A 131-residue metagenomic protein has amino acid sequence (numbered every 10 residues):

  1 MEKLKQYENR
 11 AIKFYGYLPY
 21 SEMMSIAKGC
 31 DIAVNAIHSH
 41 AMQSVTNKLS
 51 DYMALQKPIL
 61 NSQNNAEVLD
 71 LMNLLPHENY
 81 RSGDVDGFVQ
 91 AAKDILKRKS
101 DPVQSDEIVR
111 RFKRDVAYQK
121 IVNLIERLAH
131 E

Functional and structural regions predicted by a protein language model:
M1-M24: Nucleotide-activated donor-binding/catalytic signature segment of Leloir-type glycosyltransferases, i.e., the conserved
L4-Y7, L69-M72, S105: Short loop/helix-cap segments at secondary-structure boundaries that form the rim of catalytic
K5-E8, M53, E78-N79: Short, hinge-like loop/turn segments at secondary-structure boundaries
P19-S25, A33-D51, L60-D70: Nucleotide-sugar-dependent
D31, Q56-K57: A short alpha->beta transition loop at the rim of the catalytic pocket in nucleotide-sugar-dependent
N47, Q56, L69-N79, G83: Acidic, glycine-centered active-site loop in nucleotide-sugar glycosyltransferases
G83-Q90, L96-A129: A charged, aromatic-enriched C-terminal amphipathic alpha-helix characteristic of glycosyltransferases across folds
